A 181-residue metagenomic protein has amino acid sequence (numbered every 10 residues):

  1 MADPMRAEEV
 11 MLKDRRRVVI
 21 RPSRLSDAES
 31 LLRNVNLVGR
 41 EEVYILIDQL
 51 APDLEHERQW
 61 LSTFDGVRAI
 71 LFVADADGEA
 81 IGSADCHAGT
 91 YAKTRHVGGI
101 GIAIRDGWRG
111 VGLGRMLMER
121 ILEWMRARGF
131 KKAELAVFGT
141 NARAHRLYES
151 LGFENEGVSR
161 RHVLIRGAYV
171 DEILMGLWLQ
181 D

Functional and structural regions predicted by a protein language model:
M1-D14: Short acidic N-proximal helix/loop "leader" segments that mark the beginning of a domain or an inter-domain linker
R16-V18, D77-S83, V170: Glycine-rich phosphate/pyrophosphate-binding loop shared by adenosine-nucleotide-utilizing enzymes
V18-S30: A short beta-loop-alpha structural element at the N-terminal edge of CoA-dependent acyl/N-acetyltransferase catalytic
E41-Q49: A short gly/proline-enriched turn/hairpin at secondary-structure junctions
D48-G107, M118-E119, W178-Q180: Acetyl-CoA-dependent GNAT
V73, D85, G99-A103, G112 (+4 more regions): Conserved beta-strand segments that form the floor/walls of ligand-binding pockets within enzyme and binding domains
M118, M125-A136: Conserved GNAT acetyl-CoA-binding A-motif
K132-V137, E149, E154-V170: Conserved catalytic-core motifs of GNAT/GCN5-like acyltransferases
